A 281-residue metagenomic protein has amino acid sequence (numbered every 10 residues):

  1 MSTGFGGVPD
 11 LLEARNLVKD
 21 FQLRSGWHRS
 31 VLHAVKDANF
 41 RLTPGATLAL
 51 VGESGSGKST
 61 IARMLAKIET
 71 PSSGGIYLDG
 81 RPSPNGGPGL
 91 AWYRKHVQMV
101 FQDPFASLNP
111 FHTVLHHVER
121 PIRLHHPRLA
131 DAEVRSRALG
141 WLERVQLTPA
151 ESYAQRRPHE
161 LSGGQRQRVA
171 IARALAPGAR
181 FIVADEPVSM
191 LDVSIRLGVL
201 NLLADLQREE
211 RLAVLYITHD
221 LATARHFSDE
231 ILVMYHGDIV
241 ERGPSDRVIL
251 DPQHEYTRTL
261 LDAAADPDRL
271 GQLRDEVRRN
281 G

Functional and structural regions predicted by a protein language model:
M1-A263, D275-G281: ABC transporter nucleotide-binding domains
L270-G271: N-terminal twin-arginine translocation
